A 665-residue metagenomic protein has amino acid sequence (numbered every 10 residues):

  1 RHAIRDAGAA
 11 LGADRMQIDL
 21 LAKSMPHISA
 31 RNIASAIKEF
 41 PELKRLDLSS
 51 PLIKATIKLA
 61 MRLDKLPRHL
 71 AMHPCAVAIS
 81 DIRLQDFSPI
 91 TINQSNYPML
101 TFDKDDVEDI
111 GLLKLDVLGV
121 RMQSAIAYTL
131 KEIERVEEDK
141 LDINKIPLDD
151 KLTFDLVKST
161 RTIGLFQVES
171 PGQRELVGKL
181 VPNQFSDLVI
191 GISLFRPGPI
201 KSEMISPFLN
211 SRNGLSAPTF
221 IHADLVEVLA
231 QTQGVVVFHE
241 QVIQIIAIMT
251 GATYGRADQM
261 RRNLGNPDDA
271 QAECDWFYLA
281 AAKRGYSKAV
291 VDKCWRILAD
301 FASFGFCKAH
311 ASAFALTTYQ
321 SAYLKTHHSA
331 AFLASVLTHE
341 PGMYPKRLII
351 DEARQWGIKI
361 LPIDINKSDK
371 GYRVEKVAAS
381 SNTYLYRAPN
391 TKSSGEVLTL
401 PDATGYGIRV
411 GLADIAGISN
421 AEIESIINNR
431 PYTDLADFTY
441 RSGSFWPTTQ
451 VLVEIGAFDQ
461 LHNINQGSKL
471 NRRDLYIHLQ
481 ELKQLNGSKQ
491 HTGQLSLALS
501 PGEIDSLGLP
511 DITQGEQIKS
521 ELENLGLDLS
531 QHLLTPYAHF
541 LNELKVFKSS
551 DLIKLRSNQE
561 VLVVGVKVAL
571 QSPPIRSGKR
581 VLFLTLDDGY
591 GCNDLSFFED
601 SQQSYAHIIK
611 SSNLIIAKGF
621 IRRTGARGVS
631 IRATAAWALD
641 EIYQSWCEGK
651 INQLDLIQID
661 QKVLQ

Functional and structural regions predicted by a protein language model:
R1-Q665: Noncatalytic, beta-rich nucleic-acid-contacting surfaces in large DNA/RNA-processing enzymes
